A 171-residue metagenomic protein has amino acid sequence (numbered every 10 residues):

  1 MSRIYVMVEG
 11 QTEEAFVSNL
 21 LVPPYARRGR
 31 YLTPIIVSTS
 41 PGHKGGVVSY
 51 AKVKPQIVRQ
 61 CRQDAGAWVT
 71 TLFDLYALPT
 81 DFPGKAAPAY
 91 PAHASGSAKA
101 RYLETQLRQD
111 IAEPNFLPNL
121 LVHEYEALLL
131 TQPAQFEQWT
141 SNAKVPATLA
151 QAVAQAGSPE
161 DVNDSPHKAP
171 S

Functional and structural regions predicted by a protein language model:
M1, E14-S40, K54-S171: C-terminal accessory helical subdomains adjacent to catalytic cores in phosphodiester- and nucleotide-handling enzymes
R3, M7, H43: Short, flexible active-site loop motifs that bind/organize anionic cofactors or intermediates
V6-A15: Catalytic nucleophile-elbow at a beta strand-turn-alpha helix junction centered on a G-D-S/GDSL motif, marking
S38-V48: Short, conserved secondary-structure transition motifs
